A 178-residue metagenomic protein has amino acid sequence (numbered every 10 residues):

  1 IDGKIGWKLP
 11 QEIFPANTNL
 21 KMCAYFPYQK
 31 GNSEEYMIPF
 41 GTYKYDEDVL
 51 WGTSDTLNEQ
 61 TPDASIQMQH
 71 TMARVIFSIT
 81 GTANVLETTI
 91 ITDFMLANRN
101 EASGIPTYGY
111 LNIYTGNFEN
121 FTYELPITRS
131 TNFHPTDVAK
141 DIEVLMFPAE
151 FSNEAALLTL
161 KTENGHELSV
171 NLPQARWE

Functional and structural regions predicted by a protein language model:
I1, F118-K140: Extended, solvent-exposed segments with strong compositional bias
I1-I90, P135-E150, R176-E178: Short, low-hydrophobicity acidic/polar segments
G3, N32-E34, G104, G116 (+1 more regions): Intrinsic-disorder/low-complexity loop/linker signature
M22, V75, A156-L158, V170: Hydrophobic residues positioned within well-ordered beta-strands of beta-sheet architectures
F26, L160-T162: Conserved structural position at the C-terminal beta-strand of extracellular beta-sandwich adhesion modules
N84-E124: Short, ordered, surface-exposed loop/turn motifs in non-cytosolic proteins
N164-E178: Hydrophilic extracytoplasmic domains
